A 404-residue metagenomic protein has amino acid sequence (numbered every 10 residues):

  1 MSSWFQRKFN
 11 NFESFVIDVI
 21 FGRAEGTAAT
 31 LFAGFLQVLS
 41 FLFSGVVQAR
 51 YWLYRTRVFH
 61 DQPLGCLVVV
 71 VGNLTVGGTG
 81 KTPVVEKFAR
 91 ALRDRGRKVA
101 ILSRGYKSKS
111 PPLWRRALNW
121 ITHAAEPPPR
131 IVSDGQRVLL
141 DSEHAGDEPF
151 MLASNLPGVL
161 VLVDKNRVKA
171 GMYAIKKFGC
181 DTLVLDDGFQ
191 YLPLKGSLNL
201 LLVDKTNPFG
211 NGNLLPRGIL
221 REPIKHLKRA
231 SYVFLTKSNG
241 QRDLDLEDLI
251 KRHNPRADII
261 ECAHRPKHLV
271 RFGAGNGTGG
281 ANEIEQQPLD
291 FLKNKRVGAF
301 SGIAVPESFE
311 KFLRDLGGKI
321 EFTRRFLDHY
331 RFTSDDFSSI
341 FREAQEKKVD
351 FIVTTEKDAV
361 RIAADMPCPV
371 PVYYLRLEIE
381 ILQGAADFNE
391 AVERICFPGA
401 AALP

Functional and structural regions predicted by a protein language model:
K8-L67, I395, G399: A transmembrane-helix-recognition feature enriched in membrane-embedded lipid enzymes and envelope glyco-/phospholipid
L42, T82, L152, D186 (+3 more regions): Residue-level signal for inorganic ion chemistry
V70-F88: Glycine-rich phosphate-binding P-loop
K87-V159: N-terminal phosphate/diphosphate-binding loop that engages ATP/GTP or pyrophosphate donors across diverse enzyme folds
M151-K195: Phosphate-binding/switch loop-helix module in NTP-utilizing enzymes
Y173-K176, D187-K293, G298, E310-K311 (+4 more regions): Conserved catalytic-core segment of NTP-binding enzymes
K267-R271, G275, P288-S334, E393 (+2 more regions): Redox- and metal-dependent alpha/beta enzyme cores, enriched for Fe-S-associated oxidoreductases and cofactor-handling
E343, V349-F351, K357-P404: Generic C-terminus detector
